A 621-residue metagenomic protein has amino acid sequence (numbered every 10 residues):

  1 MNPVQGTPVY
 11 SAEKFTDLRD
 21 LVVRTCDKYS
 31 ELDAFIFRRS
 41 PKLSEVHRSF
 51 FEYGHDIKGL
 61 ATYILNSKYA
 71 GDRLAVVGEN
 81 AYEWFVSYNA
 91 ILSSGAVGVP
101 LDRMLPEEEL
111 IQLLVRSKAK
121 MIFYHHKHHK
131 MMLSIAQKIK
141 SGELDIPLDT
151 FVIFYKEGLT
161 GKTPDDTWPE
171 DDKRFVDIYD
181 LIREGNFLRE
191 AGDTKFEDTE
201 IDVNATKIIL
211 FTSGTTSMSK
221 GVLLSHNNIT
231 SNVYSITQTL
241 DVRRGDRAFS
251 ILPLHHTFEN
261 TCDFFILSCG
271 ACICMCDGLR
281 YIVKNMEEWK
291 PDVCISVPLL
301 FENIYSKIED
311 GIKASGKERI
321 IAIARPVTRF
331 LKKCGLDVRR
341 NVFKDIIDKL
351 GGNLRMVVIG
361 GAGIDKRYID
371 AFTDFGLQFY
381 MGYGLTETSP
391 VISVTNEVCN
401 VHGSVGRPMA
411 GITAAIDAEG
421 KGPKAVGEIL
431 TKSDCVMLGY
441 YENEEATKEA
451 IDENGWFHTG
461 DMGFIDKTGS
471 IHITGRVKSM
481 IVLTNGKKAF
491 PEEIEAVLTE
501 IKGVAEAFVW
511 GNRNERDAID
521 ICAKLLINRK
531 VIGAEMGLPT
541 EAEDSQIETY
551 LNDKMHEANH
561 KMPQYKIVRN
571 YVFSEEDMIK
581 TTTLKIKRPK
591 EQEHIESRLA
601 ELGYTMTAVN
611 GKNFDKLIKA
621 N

Functional and structural regions predicted by a protein language model:
K14, E31-Y69, A75-N89, P106-V115 (+1 more regions): Conserved AMP-binding/adenylate-forming core of the ANL superfamily
S30-D33, I153, P169-Y179, N186-F211 (+2 more regions): Conserved pre-ATP/AMP-binding loop-to-beta segment of ANL
V46-F51, K207-V233: Conserved AMP-binding A3 loop
S93-R183, R529: Structural core segment of the AMP-binding/adenylate-forming
L105, I122, S433, L438-G439 (+1 more regions): AMP-binding/adenylate-forming catalytic core of the ANL superfamily
T230-R247, L254-F343, N353: Conserved AMP-binding/adenylation subdomain of ANL enzymes
V338, V342-I471, V477-M480, A505: Conserved AMP-binding/adenylate-forming
F508-G511, K554-A620: Conserved C-terminal "lid"/linker of ANL adenylate-forming enzymes
